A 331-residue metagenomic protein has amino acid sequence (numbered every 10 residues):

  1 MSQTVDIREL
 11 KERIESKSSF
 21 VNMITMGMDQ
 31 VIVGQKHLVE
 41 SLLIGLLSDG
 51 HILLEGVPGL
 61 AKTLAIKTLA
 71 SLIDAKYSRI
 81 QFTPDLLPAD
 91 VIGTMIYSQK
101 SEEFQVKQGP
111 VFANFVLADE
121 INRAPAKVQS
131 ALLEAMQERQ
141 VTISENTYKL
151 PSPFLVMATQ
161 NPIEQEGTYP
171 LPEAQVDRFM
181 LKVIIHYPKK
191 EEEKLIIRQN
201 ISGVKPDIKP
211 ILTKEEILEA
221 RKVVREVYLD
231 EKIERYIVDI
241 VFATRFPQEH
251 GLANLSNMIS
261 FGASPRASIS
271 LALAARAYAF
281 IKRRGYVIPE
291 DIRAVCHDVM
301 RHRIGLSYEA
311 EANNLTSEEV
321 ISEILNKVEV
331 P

Functional and structural regions predicted by a protein language model:
M1-E9, I14-E15, P247-P331: C-terminal engagement/docking regions of AAA+ P-loop ATPases
K11-S18, V31, T168, K182-N254 (+4 more regions): Conserved C-terminal "switch" segment of AAA+ ATPases
E15-L60: Pre-Walker A (pre-P-loop) alpha-helix and adjacent loop at the N terminus of AAA/AAA+ ATPase modules, a conserved
L46-T83: Walker A/P-loop
V57, V91, T159: P-loop (Walker A) phosphate-binding loop of NTP-binding proteins
L86-F115: Short glycine-rich substrate-engagement loop in P-loop NTPases that contacts/grips substrate
Q105-N114, I143-Q160, L171-M180: AAA+/SF3 P-loop NTPase mechanochemical coupling elements
P110-Q137, P151, E166-Q175, Y187-I196: Conserved AAA+/SF3 P-loop NTPase catalytic/coupling segment centered on the Walker-B
